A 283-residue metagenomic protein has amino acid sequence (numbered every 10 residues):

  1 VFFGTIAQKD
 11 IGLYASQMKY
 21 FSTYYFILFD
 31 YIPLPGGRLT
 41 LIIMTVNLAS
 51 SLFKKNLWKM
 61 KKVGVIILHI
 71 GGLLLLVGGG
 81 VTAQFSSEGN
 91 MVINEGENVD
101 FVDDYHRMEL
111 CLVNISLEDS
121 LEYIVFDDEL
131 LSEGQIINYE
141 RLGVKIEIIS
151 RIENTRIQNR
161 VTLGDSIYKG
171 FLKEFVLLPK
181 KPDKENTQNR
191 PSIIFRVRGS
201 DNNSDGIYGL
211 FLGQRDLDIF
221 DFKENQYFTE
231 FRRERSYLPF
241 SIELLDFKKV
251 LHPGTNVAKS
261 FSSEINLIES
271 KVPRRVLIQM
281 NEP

Functional and structural regions predicted by a protein language model:
V1-L57: Membrane-embedded alpha-helical segments of integral membrane proteins
G4, M44-S51, K55, K61 (+4 more regions): A broadly tuned "polar low-complexity/structure-edge" signature
I6, D10, K59-H69, L74 (+7 more regions): Generic ordered-secondary-structure signal
K19, K62-H69, Q158, F171-E174: A broad "ordered helical/assembly scaffold" signature
Y20-L28, P33, H69-L76, S87 (+4 more regions): Aromatic-enriched hydrophobic runs in primary sequence
L34-E109, E118: Internal alpha-helical transmembrane segments
F85, G89-P283: Soluble non-transmembrane domains of integral membrane proteins
